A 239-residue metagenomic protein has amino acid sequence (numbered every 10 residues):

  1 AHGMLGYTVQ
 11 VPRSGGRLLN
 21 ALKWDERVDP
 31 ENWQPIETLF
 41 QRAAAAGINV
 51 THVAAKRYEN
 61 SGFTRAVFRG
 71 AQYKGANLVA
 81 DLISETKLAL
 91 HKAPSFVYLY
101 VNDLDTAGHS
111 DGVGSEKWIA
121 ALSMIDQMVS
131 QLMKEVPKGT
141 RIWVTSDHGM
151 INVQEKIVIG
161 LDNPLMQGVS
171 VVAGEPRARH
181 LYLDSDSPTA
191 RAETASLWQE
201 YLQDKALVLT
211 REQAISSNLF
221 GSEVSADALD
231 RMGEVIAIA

Functional and structural regions predicted by a protein language model:
A1-A239: Feature captures the catalytic ectodomains and active-site-proximal regions of enzymes that hydrolyze or transfer
